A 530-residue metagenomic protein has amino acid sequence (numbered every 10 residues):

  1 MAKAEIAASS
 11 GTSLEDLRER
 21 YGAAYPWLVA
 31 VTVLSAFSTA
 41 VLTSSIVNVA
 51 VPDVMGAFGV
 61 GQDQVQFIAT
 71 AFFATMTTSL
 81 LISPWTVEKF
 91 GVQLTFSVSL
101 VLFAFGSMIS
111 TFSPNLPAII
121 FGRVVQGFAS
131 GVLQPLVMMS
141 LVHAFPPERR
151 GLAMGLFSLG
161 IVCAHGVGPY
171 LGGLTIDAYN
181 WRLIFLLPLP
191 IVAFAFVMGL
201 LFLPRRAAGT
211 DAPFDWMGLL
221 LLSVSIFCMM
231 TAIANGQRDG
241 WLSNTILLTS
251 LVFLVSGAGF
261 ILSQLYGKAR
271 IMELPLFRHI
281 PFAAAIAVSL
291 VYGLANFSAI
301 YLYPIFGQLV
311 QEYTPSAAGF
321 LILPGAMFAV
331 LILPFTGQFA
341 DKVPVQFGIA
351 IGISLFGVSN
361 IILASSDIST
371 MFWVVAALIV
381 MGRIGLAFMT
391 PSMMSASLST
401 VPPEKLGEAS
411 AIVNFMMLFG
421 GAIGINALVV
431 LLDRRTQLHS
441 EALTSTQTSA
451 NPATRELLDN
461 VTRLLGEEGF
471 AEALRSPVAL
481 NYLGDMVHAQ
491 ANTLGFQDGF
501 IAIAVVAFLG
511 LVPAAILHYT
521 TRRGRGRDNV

Functional and structural regions predicted by a protein language model:
M1-A40: Cytosolic juxtamembrane N-terminal segment immediately preceding the first transmembrane helix of multi-pass
K3, L189-A208, S223-N235, F253-G267 (+1 more regions): C-terminal membrane-cytosol helix-exit motif in multi-pass small-molecule transporters
A8, T12, E19, Q64 (+3 more regions): Hydrophobic transmembrane architecture of multi-pass small-molecule transporters
A24-E88, Q93-F96, P117-I119, S158-G160 (+8 more regions): Transmembrane core module of solute transporters
Q64, R149-L156, K405-I412, G495: Cytoplasmic loop-to-transmembrane helix junctions
L80-G218, N244: Helix-loop-helix hairpins in multi-pass membrane proteins, especially solute transporters
L102-F112, I191-M198, V255-G259, L331 (+2 more regions): Transmembrane-helix signature of multi-pass solute transporters
S158-I161, V167, G173, V375-D459: Small-residue-rich alpha-helical segments with characteristic i,i+4
